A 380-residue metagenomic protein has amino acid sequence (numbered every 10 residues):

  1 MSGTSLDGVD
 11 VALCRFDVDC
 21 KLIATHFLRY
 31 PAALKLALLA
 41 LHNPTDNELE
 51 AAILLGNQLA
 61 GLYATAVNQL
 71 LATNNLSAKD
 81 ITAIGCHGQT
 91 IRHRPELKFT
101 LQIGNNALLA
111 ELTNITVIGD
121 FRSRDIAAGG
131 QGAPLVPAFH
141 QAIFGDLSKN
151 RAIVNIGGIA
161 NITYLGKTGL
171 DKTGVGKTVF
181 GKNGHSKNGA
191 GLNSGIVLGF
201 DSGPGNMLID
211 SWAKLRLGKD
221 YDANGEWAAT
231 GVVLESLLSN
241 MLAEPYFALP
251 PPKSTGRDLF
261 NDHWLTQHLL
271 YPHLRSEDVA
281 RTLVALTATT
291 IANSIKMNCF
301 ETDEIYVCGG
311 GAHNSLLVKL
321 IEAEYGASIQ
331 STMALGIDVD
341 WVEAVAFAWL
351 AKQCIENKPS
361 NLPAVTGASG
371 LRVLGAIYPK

Functional and structural regions predicted by a protein language model:
S2, L6, A285, M333-K380: Glycine-rich phosphate-binding/hydrolytic loop that grips phosphoryl groups
T4, G8-P31, G195-A288, E356 (+1 more regions): Conserved ATP-utilizing enzyme core subdomain
A40-L55, K219-N224, L270-H273: Short glycine/proline- and acidic residue-enriched helix-loop micro-motifs that form flexible lids or anion-recognition
T45-G104: Short beta-strand-loop/turn "lid" adjacent to the catalytic site in phosphate-handling enzymes
L62-L70, S276-E301: Phosphate/ATP-binding catalytic cores across multiple sugar-kinase/actin-like superfamilies, primarily ASKHA
S77-D80, L147-K149, C299-D303: Short helix-loop-beta connector
I91, T302-E322: Glycine-rich phosphate-binding loops at beta-strand->alpha-helix junctions
P95-T100, A107, E111, I115-G174 (+2 more regions): Phosphate-binding/catalytic loop of phosphoryl-transfer enzymes
